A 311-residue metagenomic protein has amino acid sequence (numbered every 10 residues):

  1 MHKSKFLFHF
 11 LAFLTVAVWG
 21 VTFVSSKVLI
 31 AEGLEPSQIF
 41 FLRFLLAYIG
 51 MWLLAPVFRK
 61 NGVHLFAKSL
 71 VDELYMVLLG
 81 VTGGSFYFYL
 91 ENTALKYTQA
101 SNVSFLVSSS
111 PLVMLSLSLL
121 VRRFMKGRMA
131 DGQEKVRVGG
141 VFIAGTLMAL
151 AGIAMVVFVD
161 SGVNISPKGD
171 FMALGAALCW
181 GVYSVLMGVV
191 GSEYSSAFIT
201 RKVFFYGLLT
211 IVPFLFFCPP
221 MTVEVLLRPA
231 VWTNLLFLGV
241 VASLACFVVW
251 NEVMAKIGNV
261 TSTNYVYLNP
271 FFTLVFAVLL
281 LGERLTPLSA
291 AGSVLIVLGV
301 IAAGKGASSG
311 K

Functional and structural regions predicted by a protein language model:
M1-L42, V81, L90-T93, G162-S192 (+1 more regions): Glycine-/small-residue-enriched transmembrane alpha-helix faces in small-molecule transporters and effluxers
L7-T15, V63-L90, V141, K168-A176 (+1 more regions): Loop-to-transmembrane-helix transition segments
A17, T22, L46-G50, L106-V121 (+5 more regions): Alpha-helical transmembrane segments of compact multi-pass small-molecule transporters, enriched in specific families
T22-F23, W52-V107, M155, G239-I257: Specific transmembrane alpha-helical segments of multi-pass solute transporters/efflux pumps, especially DMT/EamA
L29, I39, R43, A94 (+8 more regions): Hydrophobic/aromatic residues within transmembrane alpha-helices of multi-pass small-molecule transporters
L42, G84, F88, S101-S109 (+2 more regions): Helix-helix packing/entry segments at the starts of transmembrane helices
M51, M114-S116, L120, T146 (+2 more regions): Transmembrane alpha-helical segments that form core, pore/gating elements of small-molecule transporters/exporters
M51, S116-L119, V136-V159, I211 (+3 more regions): Hydrophobic transmembrane alpha-helices of multi-pass small-molecule transport proteins
